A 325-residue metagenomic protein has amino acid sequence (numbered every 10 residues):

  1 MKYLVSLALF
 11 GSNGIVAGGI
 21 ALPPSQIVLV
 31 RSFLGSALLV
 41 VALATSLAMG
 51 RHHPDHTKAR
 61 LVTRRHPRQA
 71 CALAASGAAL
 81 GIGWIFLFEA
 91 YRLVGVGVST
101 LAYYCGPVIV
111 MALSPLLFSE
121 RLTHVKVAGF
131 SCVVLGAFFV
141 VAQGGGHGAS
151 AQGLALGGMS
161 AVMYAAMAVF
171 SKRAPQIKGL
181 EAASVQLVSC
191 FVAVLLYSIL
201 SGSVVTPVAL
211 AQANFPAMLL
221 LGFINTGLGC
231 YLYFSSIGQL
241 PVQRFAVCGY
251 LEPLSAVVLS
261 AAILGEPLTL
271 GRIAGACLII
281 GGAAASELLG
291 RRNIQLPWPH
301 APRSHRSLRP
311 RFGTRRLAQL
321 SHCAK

Functional and structural regions predicted by a protein language model:
M1-G35, A42, A78, I82 (+4 more regions): Glycine-/small-residue-enriched transmembrane alpha-helix faces in small-molecule transporters and effluxers
M1-K2, P24-S46, C71, G129-C132 (+4 more regions): Hydrophobic alpha-helical transmembrane segments of multi-pass integral membrane proteins, especially transporters
M1-S6, H52-L87, A128, A151-S160 (+3 more regions): Loop-to-transmembrane-helix transition segments
G11, I15, F33, V40 (+10 more regions): Hydrophobic/small/kink-forming positions within alpha-helical transmembrane segments of polytopic membrane proteins
I20, I27, A90, L116-L122 (+5 more regions): Hydrophobic/aromatic residues within transmembrane alpha-helices of multi-pass small-molecule transporters
Q26, F33-A37, F88-S119, S160 (+1 more regions): Specific alpha-helical transmembrane segments that line the substrate/conduction pathway and gating interfaces
L39, L43, L113, L122-A142 (+5 more regions): Hydrophobic transmembrane alpha-helices of multi-pass small-molecule transport proteins
S99-C105, F170-F191, T226-A262: Helix-helix packing/entry segments at the starts of transmembrane helices
